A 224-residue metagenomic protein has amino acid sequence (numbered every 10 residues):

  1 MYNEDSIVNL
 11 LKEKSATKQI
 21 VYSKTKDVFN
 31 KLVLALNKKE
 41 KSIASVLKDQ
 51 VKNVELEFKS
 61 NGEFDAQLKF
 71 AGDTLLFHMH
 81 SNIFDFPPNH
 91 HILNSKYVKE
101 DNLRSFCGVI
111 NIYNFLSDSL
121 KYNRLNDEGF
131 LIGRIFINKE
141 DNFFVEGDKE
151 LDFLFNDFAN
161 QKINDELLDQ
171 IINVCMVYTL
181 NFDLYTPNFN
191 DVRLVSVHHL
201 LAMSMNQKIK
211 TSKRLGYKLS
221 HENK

Functional and structural regions predicted by a protein language model:
M1-K18: N-terminal, Lys/Arg- and Ser/Thr-rich interaction peptides
L10, K14, A35, K39 (+3 more regions): Residues that form generic nucleotide/phosphate-binding pockets
T17-K24, V28, N160: Non-transmembrane, amphipathic alpha-helical segments
Q19, K41-A44, K48-V51, T179-P187: Residue-level signal for secondary-structure boundary elements
K24-Q67: Short N-terminal edge-element motif at the start of the domain
E57-F143, G147-D148, D152-F153: Hydrophobic-cavity lipid-handling domains and compact docking modules
I132-K224: Glycine-rich, aromatic-bearing surface loops/beta-hairpins
